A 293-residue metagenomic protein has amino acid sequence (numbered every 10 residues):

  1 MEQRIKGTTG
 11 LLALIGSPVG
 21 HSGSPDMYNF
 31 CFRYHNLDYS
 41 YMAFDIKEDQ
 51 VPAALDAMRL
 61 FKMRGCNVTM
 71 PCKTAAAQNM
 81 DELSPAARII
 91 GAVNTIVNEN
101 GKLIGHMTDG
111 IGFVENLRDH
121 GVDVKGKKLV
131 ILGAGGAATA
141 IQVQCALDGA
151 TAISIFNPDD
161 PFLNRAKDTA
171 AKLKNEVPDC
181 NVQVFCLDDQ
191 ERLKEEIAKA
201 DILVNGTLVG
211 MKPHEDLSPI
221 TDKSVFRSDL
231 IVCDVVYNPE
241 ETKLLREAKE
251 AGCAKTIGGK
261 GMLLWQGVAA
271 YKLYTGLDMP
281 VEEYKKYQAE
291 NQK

Functional and structural regions predicted by a protein language model:
R4-H120: Phosphate/diphosphate ligand-binding glycine-rich loop within oxidoreductases
L11, S40, K128, T151-S154: Residues at the starts of beta-strands that form the adenosine-phosphate
G16, M107-G110, G126-A150, N157: Glycine-rich adenosine-cofactor-binding loop
V122-K128, F226-S228: Short helix-loop-beta connector
L147-A152, A251-K255: Conserved S-adenosyl-L-methionine
A150-V177: NAD(P)-binding Rossmann-fold cofactor-contacting core
D179-T256: Rossmann-like adenosine-cofactor binding region
D229-I231, V235-K293: Adenosine-phosphate binding glycine-rich loop
